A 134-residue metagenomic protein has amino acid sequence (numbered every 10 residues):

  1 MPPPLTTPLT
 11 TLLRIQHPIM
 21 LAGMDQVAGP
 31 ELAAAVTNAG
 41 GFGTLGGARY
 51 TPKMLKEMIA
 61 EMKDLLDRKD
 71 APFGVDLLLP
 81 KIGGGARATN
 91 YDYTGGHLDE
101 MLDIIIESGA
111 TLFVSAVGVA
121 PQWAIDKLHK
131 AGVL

Functional and structural regions predicted by a protein language model:
M1-L134: Active-site entrance/lid segments in N-terminal catalytic domains of soluble metabolic enzymes
